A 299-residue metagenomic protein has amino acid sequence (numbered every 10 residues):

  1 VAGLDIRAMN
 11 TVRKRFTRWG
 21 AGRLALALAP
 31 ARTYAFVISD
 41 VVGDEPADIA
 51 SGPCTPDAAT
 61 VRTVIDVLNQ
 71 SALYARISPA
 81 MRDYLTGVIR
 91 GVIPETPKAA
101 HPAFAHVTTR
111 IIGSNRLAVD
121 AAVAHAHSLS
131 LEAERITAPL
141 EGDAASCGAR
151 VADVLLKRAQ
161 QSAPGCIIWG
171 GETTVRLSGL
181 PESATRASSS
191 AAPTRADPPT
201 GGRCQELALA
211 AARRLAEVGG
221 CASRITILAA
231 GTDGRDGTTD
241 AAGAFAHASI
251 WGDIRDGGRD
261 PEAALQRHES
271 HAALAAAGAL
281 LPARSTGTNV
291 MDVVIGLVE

Functional and structural regions predicted by a protein language model:
L4-L73, L85, S270-A272, A279: A glycine/threonine-rich phosphate-anchoring loop and its flanking beta-alpha core in nucleotide/phosphate-binding
D5-T11, I38, I49, D57 (+6 more regions): General beta-strand structural signal in soluble alpha/beta enzymes
R7, T33, P56-T63, G113-A121 (+8 more regions): Conserved active-site and cofactor/substrate-binding residues in soluble primary-metabolism enzymes
V12-F16, E141, T173-V175, G231-D236 (+1 more regions): Acidic, glycine-rich active-site loops and adjacent beta-strand->loop/helix elements that engage anionic groups
F16-R18, A25-A31, D40-V42, A47-D48 (+6 more regions): Solvent-exposed alpha-helices and their adjacent loops that cap or buttress functional pockets in soluble metabolic
Y34, P56-G142, C147: Accessory alpha-helical/coil subdomains and C-terminal extensions that flank or cap enzyme catalytic cores
G113-L117, S128-I225: Active-site segments that bind and position negatively charged phosphate/pyrophosphate groups
P193-E299: Internal helix-turn-beta structural module
